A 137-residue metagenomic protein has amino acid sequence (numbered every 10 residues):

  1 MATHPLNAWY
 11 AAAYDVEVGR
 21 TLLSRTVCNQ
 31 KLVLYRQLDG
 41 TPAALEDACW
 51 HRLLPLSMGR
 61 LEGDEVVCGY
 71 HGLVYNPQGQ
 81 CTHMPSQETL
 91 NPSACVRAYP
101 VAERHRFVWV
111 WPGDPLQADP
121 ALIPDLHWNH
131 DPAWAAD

Functional and structural regions predicted by a protein language model:
M1-P42, E62, V74-D137: Rieske [2Fe-2S] iron-sulfur-binding subdomain
P42-A48, L54: Histidine- and aromatic-enriched segments that form or immediately flank copper-ligand environments
C49, C68: Short cysteine-rich clusters marking metal-coordination/redox-active sites
R52, G72-V74: Detector for the c-type heme attachment site
L53-P55, E62-G63: An N-terminal structural lobe/cap that precedes and organizes the functional/catalytic core across diverse proteins
P55-M58, P77: Short, non-ligating residues that shape and space the ligands of small metal-coordination modules and catalytic
